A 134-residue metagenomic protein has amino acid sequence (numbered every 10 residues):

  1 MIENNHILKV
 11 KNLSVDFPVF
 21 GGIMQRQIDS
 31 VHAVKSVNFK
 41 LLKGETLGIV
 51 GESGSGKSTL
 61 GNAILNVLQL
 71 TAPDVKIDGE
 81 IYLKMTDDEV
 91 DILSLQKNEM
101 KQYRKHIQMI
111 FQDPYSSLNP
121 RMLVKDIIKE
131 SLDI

Functional and structural regions predicted by a protein language model:
M1-I134: ABC transporter nucleotide-binding domains
